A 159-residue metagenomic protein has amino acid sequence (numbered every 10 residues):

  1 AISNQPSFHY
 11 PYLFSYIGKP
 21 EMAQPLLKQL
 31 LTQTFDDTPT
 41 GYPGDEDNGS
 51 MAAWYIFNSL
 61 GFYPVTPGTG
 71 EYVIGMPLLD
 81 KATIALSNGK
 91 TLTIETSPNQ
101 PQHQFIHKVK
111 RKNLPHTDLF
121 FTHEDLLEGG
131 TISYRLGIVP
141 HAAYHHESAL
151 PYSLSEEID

Functional and structural regions predicted by a protein language model:
A1-T93, P98, E124-L126, T131: Active-site core of glycosidic bond-cleaving carbohydrate-active enzymes
S87, K110-L114: Short strand-turn-strand beta-turns centered on an Asx-Gly dipeptide
P98, N113-P115, I138: A mature extracytoplasmic/lumenal domain signature
Q102-R111: Beta-strand-rich binding/interaction modules
L114-T122: Short acidic, Gly/Pro-enriched loop/turn segments at secondary-structure junctions
H123-D159: C-terminal beta-strand-rich structural cap/linker in extracellular carbohydrate-active enzymes
